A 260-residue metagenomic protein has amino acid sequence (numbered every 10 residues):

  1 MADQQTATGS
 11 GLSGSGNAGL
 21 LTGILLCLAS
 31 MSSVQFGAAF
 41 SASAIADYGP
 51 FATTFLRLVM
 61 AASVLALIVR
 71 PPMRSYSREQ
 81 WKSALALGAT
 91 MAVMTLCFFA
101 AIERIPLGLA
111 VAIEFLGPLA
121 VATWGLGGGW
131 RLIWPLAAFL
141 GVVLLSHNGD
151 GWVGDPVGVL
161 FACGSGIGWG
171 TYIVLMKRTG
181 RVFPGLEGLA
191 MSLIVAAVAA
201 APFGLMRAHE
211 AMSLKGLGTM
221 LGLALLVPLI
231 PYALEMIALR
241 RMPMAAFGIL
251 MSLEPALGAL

Functional and structural regions predicted by a protein language model:
M1-A52, A86-A89, V93-C97, L140 (+3 more regions): Glycine-/small-residue-enriched transmembrane alpha-helix faces in small-molecule transporters and effluxers
L21-L26, A52-L67, R131-A137, V157-G164 (+2 more regions): Hydrophobic alpha-helical transmembrane segments of multi-pass integral membrane proteins, especially transporters
M31, L58-A62, F115-L119, A138 (+3 more regions): Residue-level recognition of pore/gate-forming positions within transmembrane alpha-helices of multi-pass
S33, V69-E114, L140-L145, A224-M242: Specific transmembrane alpha-helical segments of multi-pass solute transporters/efflux pumps, especially DMT/EamA
A52-M60, M91, F99-G129, S165 (+1 more regions): Specific alpha-helical transmembrane segments that line the substrate/conduction pathway and gating interfaces
L56, A110-I113, L175-A197, P228-L260: Helix-helix packing/entry segments at the starts of transmembrane helices
L65, A86-M91, L116, W130-G149 (+1 more regions): Hydrophobic transmembrane alpha-helices of multi-pass small-molecule transport proteins
M94-E103, V143-D155, A196-A211, A256-L260: Hydrophobic alpha-helical transmembrane segments in multi-pass integral membrane proteins
